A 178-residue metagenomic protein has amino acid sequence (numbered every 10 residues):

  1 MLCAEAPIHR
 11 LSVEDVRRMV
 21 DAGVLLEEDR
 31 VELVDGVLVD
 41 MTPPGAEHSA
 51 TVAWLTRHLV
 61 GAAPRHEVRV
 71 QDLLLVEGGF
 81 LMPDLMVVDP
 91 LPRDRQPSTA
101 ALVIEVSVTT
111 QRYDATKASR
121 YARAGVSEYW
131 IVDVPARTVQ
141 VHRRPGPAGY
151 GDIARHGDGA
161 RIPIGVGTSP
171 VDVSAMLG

Functional and structural regions predicted by a protein language model:
M1-G178: Gly/Pro/Ser/Thr-rich low-complexity, intrinsically disordered segments predominantly at protein N-termini
